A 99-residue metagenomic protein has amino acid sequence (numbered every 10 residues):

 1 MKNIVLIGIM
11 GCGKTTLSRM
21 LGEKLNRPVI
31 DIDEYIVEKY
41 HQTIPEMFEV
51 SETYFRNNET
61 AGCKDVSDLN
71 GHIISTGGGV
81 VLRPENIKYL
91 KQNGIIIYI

Functional and structural regions predicted by a protein language model:
L6: Hydrophobic anchor at the beta1->P-loop junction of P-loop NTPases
I9: P-loop (Walker A) phosphate-binding loop of NTP-binding proteins
C12: ATP-binding Walker
T15: Walker A/P-loop
E23-I32: Post-Walker A helix-loop "phosphate-sensing" segment adjacent to the P-loop in P-loop NTPases
E34-K91: ATP-dependent small-molecule kinase phosphotransfer cores that center on conserved nucleotide phosphate-binding segments
L90-I99: Conserved phosphate-donor/acceptor-positioning beta-strand/loop module used by diverse small-molecule
